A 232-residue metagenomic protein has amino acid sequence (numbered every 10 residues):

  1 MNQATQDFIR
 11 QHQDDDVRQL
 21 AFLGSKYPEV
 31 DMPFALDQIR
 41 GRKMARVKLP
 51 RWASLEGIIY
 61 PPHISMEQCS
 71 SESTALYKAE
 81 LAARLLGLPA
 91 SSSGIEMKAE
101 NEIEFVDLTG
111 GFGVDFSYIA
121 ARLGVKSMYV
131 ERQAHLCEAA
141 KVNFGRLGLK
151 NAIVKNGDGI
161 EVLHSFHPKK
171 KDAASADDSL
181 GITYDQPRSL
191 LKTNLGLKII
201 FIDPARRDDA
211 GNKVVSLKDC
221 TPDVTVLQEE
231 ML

Functional and structural regions predicted by a protein language model:
M1-L232: SAM-dependent transferase fold signal centered on methyltransferase-like domains, encompassing both Class I
